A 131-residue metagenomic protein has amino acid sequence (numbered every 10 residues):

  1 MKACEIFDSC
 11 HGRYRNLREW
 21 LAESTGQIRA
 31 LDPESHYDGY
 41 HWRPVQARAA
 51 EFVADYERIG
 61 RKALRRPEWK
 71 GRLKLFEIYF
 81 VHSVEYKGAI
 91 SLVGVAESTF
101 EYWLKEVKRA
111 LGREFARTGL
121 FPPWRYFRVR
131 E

Functional and structural regions predicted by a protein language model:
M1-A63, A116-E131: N-terminal interaction/assembly modules
Y56, F100-T118: DNA major-groove recognition helices of helix-turn-helix
L64-E85: Short amphipathic alpha helix immediately N-terminal
E68, K87-G88, G112, G119: Short linear functional motifs in flexible/disordered or boundary regions
E77-V81, G94, K105: Short amphipathic alpha-helical surface patches that mediate protein-protein
H82-T99: Helix-turn-helix DNA-binding module
